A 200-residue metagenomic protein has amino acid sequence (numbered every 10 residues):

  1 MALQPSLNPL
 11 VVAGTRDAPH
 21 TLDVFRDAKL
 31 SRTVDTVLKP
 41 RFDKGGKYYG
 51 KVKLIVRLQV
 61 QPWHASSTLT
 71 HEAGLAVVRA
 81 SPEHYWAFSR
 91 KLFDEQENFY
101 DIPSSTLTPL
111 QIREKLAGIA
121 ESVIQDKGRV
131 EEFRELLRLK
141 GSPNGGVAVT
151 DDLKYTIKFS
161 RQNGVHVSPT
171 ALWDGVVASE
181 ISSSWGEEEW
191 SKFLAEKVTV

Functional and structural regions predicted by a protein language model:
L3-S6, L10, D17-F42, R113-V200: C-terminal cap of thioredoxin/glutaredoxin-like
T15-D17, S66-S67: Short, flexible turn/loop "capping" segments at secondary-structure junctions
D23-S122: Structural alpha/beta surface segment adjacent to cysteine/selenocysteine redox centers across thiol/disulfide enzymes
